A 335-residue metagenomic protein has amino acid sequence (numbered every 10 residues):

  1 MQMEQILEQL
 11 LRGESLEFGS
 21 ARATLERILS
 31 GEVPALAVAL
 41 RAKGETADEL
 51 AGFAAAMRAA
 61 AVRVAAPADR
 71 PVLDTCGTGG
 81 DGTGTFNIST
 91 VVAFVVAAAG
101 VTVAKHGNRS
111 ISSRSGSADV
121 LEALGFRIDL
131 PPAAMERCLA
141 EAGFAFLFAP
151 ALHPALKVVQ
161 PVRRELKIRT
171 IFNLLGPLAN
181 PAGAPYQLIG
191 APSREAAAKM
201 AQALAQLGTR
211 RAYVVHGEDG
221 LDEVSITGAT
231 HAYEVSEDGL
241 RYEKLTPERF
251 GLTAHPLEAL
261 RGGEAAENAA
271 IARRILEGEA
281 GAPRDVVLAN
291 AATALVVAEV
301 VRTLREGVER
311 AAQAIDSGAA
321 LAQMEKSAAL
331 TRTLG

Functional and structural regions predicted by a protein language model:
M1-M3, L10-A51, R58-P67, V286-V287: N-terminal glycine-rich anion-binding loops that anchor highly charged ligand groups
Q9, A56-V62, T85, G100 (+2 more regions): Glycine-rich anion-binding loops and their surrounding alpha/beta cores
E14, R41-G44, G79-T83, S110-S112 (+3 more regions): Short, small-residue-enriched loops and turns at beta-alpha junctions that line or gate enzyme active sites
A35, V103-H106, V214: Short beta-strand segments at enzyme active-site cores
A35, V91-V95, N290-T293: Short amphipathic alpha-helical face segments that pack within enzyme cores and frequently flank/anchor catalytic
G44-I111: Active-site cofactor/substrate anionic-group-binding motifs, chiefly glycine- and Lys/Arg-rich phosphate-binding loops
R109-F126: Active-site-proximal loop->helix
